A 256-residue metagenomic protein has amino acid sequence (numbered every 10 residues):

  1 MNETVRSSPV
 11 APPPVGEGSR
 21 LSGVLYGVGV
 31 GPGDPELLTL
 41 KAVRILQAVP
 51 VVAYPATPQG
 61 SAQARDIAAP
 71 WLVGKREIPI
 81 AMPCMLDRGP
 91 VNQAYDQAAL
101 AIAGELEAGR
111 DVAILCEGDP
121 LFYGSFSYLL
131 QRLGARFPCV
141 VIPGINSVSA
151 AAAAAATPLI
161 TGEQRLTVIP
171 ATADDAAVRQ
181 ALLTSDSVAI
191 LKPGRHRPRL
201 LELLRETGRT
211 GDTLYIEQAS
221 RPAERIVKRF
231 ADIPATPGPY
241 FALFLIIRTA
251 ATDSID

Functional and structural regions predicted by a protein language model:
R20-I80, A181, V227, D232-P234: Glycine-rich, flexible N-terminal cofactor/catalytic loop recognition
L25, E107, L182-D256: A contiguous loop/helix-start segment that scaffolds small-molecule binding in enzyme catalytic cores
L46-P50, G109, F137, S185: Short, well-ordered alpha-helix to beta-strand connector turns
Y54-P55, P79-I80, I114-C116, V141-G144 (+3 more regions): General beta-strand structural signal in soluble alpha/beta enzymes
P58-D66, D87, H196-R199, P222-E224: Short, charged/polar "capping" segments at the starts of alpha-helices and the immediately preceding loops
S61-Q93, E206-I216: P-loop/Walker A phosphate-binding loop and immediately adjacent motor/lid segment at beta-alpha junctions
P83-A108, A113-I114: Glycine/small-residue-rich loop that forms an oxyanion/phosphate-binding "nest" at active or ligand-binding sites
G118, F122-T184, A235, T249-T252: Class I SAM-dependent methyltransferase SAM-binding "motif I" and its flanking Rossmann-like core
